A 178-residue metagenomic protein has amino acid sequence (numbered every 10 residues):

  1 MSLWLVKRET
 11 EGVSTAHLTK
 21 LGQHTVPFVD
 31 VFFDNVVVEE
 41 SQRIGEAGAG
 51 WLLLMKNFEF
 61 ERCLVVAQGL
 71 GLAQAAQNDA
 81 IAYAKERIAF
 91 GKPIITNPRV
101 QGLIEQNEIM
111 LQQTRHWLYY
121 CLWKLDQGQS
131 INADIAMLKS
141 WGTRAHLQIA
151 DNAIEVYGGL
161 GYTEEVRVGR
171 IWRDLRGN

Functional and structural regions predicted by a protein language model:
M1-V6: Glycine-rich, Trp-frequent "lid" loop and neighboring beta-strands that shape and gate the flavin cofactor pocket
R8-V37: Flexible, small-/acidic-enriched active-site or ligand-binding loops
L18-G22, I44-L53: Short intrinsically disordered coil segments
D30-N35, E40-S41, G48-A49, M55-N178: Alpha-helical interface subdomain recognition
